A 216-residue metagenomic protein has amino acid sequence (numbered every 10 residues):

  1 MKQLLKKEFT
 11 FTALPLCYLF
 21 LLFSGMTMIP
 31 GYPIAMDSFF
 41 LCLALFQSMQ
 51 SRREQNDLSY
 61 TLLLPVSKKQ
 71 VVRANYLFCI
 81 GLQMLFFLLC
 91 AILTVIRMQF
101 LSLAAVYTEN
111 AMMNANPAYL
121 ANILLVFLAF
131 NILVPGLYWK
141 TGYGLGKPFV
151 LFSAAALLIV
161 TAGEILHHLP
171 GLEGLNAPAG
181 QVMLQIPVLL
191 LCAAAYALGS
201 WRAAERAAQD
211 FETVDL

Functional and structural regions predicted by a protein language model:
M1-L58, A74-L216: Hydrophobic alpha-helical transmembrane segments of membrane proteins
L63-K68: Short helix-to-coil transition segments within interhelical loops that connect adjacent transmembrane helices
Q70-V72: Alpha-helix N-cap/helix-start motif at helix boundaries, enriched for small hydrophobics
